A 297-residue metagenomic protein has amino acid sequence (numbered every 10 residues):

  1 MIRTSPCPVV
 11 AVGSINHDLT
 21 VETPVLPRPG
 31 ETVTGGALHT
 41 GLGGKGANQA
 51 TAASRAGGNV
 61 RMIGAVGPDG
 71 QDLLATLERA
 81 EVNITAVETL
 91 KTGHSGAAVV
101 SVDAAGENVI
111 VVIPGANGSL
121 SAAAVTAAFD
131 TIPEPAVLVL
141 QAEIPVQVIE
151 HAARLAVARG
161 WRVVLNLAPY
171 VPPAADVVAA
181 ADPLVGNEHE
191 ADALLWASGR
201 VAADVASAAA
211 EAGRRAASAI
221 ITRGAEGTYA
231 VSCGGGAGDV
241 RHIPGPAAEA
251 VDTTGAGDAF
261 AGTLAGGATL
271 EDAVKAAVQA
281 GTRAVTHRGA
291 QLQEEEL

Functional and structural regions predicted by a protein language model:
M1-C7, P172, A202-L297: Conserved phosphate-binding/catalytic region of the ribokinase-like
M1-P29: Positively charged, low-complexity intrinsically disordered leader regions
V9, P29-A97: Substrate-binding N-lobe of the ribokinase-like
E81-V82, G118-A123, V163-Y170, I243-G245: Short gly/ser/thr-rich secondary-structure transition/capping motifs
A86-L90, V100-V137: Conserved phosphate-binding/catalytic loop of the ribokinase/pfkB sugar-kinase fold
D130-I132, V177, A212: Structural alpha-helical scaffold elements that stabilize or flank donor/cofactor-binding regions in carbohydrate
A136-V205, E226-T228, C233: Conserved beta-alpha-beta core of the PfkB/ribokinase-like small-molecule kinase fold
